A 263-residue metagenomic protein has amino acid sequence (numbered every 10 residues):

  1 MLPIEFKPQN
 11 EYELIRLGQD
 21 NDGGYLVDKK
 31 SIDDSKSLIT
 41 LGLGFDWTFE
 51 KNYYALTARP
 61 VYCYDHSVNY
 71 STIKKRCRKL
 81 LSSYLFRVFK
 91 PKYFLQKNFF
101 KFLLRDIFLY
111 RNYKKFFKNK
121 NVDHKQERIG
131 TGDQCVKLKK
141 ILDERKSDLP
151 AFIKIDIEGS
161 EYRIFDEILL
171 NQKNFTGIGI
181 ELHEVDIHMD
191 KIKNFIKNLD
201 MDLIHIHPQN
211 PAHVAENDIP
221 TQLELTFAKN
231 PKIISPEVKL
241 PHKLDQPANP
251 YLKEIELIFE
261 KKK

Functional and structural regions predicted by a protein language model:
M1-I4: S-adenosyl-L-methionine
Q9: Flexible glycine-/small-residue-enriched beta->alpha junction loops that bind anionic phosphate/pyrophosphate groups
Y12-D133, D148, E184: SAM cofactor-binding core of SAM-dependent methyltransferases, primarily the Rossmann-like beta-alpha-beta module
S37-I39, K51, A55-C63, T72-K75 (+1 more regions): Conserved acidic-Pro-Pro-aromatic motif
G132-K140: TRAFAC-class small GTPase G-domain
